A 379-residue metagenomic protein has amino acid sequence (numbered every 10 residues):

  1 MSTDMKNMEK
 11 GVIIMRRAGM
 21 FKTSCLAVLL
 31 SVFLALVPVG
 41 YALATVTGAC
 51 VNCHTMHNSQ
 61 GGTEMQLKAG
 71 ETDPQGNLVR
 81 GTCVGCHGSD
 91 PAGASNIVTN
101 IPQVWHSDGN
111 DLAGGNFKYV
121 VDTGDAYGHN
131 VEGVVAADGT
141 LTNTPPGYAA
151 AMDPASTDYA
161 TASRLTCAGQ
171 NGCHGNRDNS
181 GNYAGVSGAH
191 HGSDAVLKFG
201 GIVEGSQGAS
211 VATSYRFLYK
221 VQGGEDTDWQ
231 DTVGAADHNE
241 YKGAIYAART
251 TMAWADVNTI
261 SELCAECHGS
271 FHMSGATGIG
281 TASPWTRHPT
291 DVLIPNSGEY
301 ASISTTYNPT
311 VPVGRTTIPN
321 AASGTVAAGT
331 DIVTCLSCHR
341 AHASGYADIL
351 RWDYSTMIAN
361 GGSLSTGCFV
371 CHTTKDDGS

Functional and structural regions predicted by a protein language model:
M1-F21: N-terminal secretory signal peptides that target proteins for export/translocation
T3, S31, T250-W254: A general structural-boundary detector
I14-M15, M20, V32, S214 (+1 more regions): Intrinsically disordered, low-complexity sequence elements enriched in Ser/Thr/Gly/Pro
A18-G19, S24, L218, T317: Small/flexible residues
C25-V37: Bacterial N-terminal signal peptides
V37-L43: Sec/Tat signal peptide C-region and signal peptidase I cleavage site
L43-S379: A motif-centric signal for short, conserved binding hotspots located in accessible loops or intrinsically disordered
